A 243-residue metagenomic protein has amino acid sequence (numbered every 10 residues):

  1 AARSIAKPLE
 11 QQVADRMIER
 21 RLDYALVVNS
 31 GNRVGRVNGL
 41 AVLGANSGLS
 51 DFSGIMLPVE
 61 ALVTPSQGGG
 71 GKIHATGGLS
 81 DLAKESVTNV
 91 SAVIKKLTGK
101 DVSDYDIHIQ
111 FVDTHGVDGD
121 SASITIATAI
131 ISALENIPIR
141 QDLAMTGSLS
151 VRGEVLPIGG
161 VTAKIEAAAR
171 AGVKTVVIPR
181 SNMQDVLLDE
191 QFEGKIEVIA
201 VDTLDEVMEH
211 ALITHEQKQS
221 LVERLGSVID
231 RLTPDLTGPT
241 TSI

Functional and structural regions predicted by a protein language model:
A1-A14, G48: AAA+ ATPase "lid" subdomain C-terminal helix
R16-N38, V42-I243: Peripheral, non-AAA+ core regions of ATP-driven protein-machinery
